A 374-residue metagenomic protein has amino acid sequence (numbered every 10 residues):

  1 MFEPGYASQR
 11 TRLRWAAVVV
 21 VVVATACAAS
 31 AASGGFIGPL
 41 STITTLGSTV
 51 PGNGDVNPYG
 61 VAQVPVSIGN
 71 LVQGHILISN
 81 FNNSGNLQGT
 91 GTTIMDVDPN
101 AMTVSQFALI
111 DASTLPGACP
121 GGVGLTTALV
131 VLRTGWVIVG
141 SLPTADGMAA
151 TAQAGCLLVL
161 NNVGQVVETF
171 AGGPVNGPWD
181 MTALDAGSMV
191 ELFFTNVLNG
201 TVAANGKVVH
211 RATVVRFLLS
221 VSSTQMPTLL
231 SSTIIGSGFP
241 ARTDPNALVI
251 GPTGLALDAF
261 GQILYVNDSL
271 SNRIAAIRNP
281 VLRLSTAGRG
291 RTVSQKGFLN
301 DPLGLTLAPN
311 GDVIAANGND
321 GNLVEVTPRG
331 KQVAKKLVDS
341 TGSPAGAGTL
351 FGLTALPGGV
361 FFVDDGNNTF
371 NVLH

Functional and structural regions predicted by a protein language model:
M1-T11: N-terminal secretory signal peptides that target proteins for export/translocation
A16-A26: Bacterial N-terminal signal peptides
G34-N53, V104, S232, G238-F239: A short helix->beta-strand "capping" segment at the edge of beta-propeller domains
V50-G74, G89, D111-V137, P143-T144 (+7 more regions): Beta-rich, blade/repeat-based domains predominating in secreted/periplasmic proteins but also intracellular
F81-N83, S141-T144, A152, A186 (+9 more regions): Short loop/turn segments immediately following the C-termini of beta-strands
T92-M95, G155-L158, H210-V215, R273-A276 (+2 more regions): A short loop-to-beta-strand structural motif that recurs across blades of beta-propeller domains
V97-A101, F217-P227, I277-S285, T327-K331 (+1 more regions): Short loop/turn segments immediately following beta-strands, especially the blade-tip and inter-blade linker loops
S269, R273, T292-L337: Loop/turn-rich, solvent-exposed surfaces of beta-rich toroidal or solenoidal domains
